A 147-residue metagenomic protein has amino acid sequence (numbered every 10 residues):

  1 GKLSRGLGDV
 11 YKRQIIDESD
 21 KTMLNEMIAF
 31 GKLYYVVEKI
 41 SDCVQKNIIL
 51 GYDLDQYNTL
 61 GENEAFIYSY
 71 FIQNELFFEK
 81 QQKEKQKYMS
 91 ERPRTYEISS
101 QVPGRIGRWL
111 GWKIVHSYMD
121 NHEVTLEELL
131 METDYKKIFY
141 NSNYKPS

Functional and structural regions predicted by a protein language model:
G1-Y11: Single conserved hydrophobic/aromatic residue that forms the stacking wall/gate of nucleotide- or nucleobase-binding
R13-D20: A long, hydrophobic alpha-helical segment
L24, I28, Y34-S147: A cross-kingdom marker for long, charged
